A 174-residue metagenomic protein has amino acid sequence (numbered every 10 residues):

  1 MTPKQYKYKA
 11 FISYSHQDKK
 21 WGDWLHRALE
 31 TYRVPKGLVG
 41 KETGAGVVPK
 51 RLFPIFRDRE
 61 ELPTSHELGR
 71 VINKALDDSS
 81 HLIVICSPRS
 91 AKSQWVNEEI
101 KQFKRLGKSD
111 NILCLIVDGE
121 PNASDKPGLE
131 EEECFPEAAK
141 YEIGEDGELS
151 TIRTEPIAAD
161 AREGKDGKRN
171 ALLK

Functional and structural regions predicted by a protein language model:
M1-E30, E60-S79, P88-Q94, K101-K174: C-terminal interaction surface of TIR/SEFIR-family domains
T31-P54, E131-G144: Short mixed-charge
I55-D58, C86: Short, basic, glycine/proline-bearing loop/turn elements
L82-I83: Hydrophobic acceptor-binding patch used for acceptor engagement in glycosyltransferases
